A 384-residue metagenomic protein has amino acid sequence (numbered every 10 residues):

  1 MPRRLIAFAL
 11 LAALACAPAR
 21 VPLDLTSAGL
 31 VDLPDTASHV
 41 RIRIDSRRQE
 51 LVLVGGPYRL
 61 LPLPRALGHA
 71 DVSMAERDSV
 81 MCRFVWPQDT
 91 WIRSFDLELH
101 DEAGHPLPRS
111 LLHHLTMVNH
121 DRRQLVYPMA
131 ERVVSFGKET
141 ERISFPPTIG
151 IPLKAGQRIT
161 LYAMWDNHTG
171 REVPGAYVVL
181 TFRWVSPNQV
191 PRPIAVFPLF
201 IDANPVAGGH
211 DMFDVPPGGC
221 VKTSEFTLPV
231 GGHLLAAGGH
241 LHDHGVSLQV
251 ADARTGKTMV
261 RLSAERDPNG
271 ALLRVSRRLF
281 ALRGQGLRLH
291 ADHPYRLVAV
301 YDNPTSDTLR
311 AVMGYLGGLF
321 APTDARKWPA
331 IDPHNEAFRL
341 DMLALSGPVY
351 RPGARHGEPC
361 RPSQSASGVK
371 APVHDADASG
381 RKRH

Functional and structural regions predicted by a protein language model:
M1-I6: Bacterial N-terminal signal peptides that target proteins for export
R20-H233, G238-H384: Beta-strand-centric surfaces of beta-sandwich/beta-rich domains
